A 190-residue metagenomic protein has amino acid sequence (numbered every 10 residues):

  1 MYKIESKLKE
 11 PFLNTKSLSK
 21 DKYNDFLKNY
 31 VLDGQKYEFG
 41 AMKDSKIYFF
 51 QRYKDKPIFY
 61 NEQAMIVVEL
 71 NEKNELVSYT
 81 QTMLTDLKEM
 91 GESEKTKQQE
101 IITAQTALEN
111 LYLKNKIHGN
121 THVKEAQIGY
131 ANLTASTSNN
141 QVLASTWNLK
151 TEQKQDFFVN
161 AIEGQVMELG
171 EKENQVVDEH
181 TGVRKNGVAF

Functional and structural regions predicted by a protein language model:
M1-E38, D44-K46, Y53-P57: Preferential activation on post-signal-peptide N-terminal prodomains/segments of secreted or lumenal proteins
M1-K3, Y48-R52, P57-E89, K154-G170: Amphipathic N-proximal alpha-helical interface segments
M1-L13, V77-A107: N-terminal trafficking/processing presequences and adjacent post-cleavage segments of proteins routed to secretion
K20, L27, G34, L76 (+2 more regions): Generic intrinsically disordered, low-complexity segments enriched for polar/acidic and small residues
A41-N71, T80, T121-N140, A144-W147: Aromatic/basic-lined ligand-recognition segments that form π-stacking hydrophobic pockets flanked by Lys/Arg to engage
E89-F190: Extracytoplasmic/luminal low-complexity segments enriched in Pro/Gly and acidic/polar residues that act as flexible
